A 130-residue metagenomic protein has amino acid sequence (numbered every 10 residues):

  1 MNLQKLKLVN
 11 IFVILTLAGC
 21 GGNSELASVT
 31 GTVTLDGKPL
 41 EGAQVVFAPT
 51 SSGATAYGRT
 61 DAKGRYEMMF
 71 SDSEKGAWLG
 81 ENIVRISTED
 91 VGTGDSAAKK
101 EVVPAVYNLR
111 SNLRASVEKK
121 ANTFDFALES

Functional and structural regions predicted by a protein language model:
M1-A18: Sec-dependent bacterial lipoprotein signal peptides
C20-S130: Beta-strand-dominated extracellular/periplasmic modules and repeats in secreted or surface-exposed proteins
